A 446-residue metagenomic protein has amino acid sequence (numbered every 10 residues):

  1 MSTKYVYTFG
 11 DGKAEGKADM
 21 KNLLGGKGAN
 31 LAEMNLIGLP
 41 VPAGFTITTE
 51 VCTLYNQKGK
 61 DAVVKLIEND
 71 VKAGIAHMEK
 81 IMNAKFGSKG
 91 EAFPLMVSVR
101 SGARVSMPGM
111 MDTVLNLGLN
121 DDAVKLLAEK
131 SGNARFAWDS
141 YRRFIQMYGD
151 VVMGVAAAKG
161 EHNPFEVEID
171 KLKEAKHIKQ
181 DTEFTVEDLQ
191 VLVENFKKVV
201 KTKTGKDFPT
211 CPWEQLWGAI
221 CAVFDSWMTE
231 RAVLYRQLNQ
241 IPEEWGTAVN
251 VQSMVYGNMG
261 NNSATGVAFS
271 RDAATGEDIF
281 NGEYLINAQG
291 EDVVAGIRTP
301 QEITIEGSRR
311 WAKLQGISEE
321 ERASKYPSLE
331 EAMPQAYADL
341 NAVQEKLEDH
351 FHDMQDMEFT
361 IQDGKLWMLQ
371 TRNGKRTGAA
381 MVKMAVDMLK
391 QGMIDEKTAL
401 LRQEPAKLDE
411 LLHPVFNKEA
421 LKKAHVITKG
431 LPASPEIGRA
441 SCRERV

Functional and structural regions predicted by a protein language model:
M1-A424: Nucleotide/phosphate-binding sheet-loop regions of phosphoryl- and nucleotidyl-transfer enzymes
H425-I427, A433, I437-G438: Short, flexible, surface-exposed loop segments at domain boundaries
E436-V446: Residue-level detector of conserved catalytic or cofactor/ligand-binding positions in enzyme active sites
